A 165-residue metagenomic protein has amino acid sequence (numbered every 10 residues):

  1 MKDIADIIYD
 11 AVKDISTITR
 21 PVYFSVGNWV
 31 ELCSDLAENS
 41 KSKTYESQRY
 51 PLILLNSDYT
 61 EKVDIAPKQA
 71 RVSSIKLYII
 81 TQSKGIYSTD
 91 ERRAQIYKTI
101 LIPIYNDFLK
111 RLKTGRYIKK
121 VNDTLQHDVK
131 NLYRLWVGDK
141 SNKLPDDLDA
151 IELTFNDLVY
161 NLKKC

Functional and structural regions predicted by a protein language model:
M1-P67, K119-V121: Small/polar-rich, solvent-exposed N-terminal microdomains that initiate assembly or binding
K2-D6, K68-V72, I79-K113: Extracellular/virion structural assembly segments
R20-F24, K98-N156: Acidic-leaning, charged glycine-interspersed low-complexity segments
N39-T44, A94, K98-L101, L144: Short amphipathic alpha-helix initiation/capping segments at coil-to-helix junctions
E46, K68, N142-D146: Sterically constrained small-residue positions within well-ordered secondary structures of folded domains
L52-L55, L158, K163-C165: Aromatic/basic-lined ligand-recognition segments that form π-stacking hydrophobic pockets flanked by Lys/Arg to engage
D64, K84-I86, L162-C165: Intrinsically disordered, low-complexity acidic/polar segments
Q69-K84, D146-N161: Oligomerization/assembly interface segments of phage tail-like spikes and tubes
